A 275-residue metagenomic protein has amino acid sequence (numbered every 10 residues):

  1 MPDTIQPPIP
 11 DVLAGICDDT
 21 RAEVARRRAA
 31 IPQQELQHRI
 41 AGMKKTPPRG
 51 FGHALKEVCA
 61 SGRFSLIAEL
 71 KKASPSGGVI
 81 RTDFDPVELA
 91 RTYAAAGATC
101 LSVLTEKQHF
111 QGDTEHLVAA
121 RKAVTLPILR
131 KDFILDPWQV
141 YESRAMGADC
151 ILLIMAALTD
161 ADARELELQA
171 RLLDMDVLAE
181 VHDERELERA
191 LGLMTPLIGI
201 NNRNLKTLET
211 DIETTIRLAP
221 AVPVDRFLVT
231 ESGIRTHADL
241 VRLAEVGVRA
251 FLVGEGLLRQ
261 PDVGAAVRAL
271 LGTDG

Functional and structural regions predicted by a protein language model:
P2-R81: An N-cap/entry alpha-helix motif that binds or orients negatively charged groups
I16, A68, Y93, S143 (+4 more regions): Conserved, mostly hydrophobic/aromatic
S65, L70, S76-L178, E184-R189 (+1 more regions): N-terminal active-site wall of soluble small-molecule enzyme domains
V87-T99, G192-N204, G247-V248: Structural recognition of alpha->loop->beta junctions
L135-M146, H182-L193, T230, I234-V253 (+1 more regions): Catalytic cores of alpha/beta
E142-D162, I200-L208, V248-V267: Glycine-rich phosphate-binding active-site loops on the catalytic face of alpha/beta enzymes
L197-V253: Catalytic-face loop-and-helix region of soluble metabolic enzyme cores
R217-A221, A244, R259-G275: C-terminal helical cap(s) of enzyme catalytic domains, especially alpha/beta-barrels
